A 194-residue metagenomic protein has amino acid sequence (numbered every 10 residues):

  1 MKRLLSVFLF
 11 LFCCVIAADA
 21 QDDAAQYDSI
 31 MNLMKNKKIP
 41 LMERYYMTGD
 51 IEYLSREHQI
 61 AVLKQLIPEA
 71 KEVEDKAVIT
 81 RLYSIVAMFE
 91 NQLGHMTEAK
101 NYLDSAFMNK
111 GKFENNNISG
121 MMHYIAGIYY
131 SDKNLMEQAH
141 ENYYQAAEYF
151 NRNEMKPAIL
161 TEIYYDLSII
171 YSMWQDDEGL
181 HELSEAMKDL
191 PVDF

Functional and structural regions predicted by a protein language model:
L4-C14: Sec-dependent N-terminal signal peptides
D19-F194: A "functional boundary" signal
